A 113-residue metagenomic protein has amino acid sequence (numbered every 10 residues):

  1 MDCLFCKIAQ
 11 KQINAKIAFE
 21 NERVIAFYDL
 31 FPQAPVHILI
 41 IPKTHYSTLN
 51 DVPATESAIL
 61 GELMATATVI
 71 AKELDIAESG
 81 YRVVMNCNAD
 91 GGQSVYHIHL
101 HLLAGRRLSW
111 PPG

Functional and structural regions predicted by a protein language model:
M1-G113: HIT superfamily nucleotide-processing domains
